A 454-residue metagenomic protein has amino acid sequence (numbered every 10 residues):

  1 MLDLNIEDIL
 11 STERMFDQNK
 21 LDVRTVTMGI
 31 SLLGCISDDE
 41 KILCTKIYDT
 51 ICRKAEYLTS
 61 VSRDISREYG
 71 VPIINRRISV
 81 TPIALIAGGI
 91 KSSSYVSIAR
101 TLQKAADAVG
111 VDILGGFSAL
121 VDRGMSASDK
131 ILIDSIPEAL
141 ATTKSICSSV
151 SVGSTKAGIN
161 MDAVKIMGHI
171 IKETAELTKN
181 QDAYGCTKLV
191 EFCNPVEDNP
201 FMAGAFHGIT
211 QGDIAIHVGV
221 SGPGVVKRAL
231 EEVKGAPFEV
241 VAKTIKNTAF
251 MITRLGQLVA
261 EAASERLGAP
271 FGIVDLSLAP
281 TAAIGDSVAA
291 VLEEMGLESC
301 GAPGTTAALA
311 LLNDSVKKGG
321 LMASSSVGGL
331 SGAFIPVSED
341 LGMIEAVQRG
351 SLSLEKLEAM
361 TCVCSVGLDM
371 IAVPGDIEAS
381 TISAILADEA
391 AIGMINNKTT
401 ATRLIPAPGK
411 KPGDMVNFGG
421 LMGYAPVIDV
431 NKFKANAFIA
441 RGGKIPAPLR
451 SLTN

Functional and structural regions predicted by a protein language model:
M1-N454: Anaerobic metallocofactor- and corrinoid-dependent redox/one-carbon enzyme cores, especially those from methanogenesis
